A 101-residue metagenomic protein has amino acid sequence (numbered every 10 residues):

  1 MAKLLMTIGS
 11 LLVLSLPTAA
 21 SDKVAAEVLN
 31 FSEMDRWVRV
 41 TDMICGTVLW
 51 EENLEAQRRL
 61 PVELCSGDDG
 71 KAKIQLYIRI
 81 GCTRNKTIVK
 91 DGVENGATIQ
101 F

Functional and structural regions predicted by a protein language model:
A2-I8: Sec-dependent signal peptide recognition, specifically the positively charged N-region followed immediately by
S15-P17: N-terminal signal peptide c-region/cleavage motif recognized by signal peptidases
A26-M34: Asparagine-centered strand-capping/turn motif at beta-strand->loop junctions
M34-R39, A72: Short beta-strand/loop motifs in extracellular/secreted proteins, especially within beta-sandwich accessory domains
R39-W50: Short amphipathic beta-strand segments in non-cytosolic proteins
E51-E55: Short beta-strand segments within Ig-like beta-sandwich modules, predominantly Fibronectin type-III
R59-K73: Short Pro-Gly-centered beta-turn/loop motif in secreted/extracellular proteins
C82-F101: Extracellular beta-sheet/turn segments enriched in Thr/Pro/Gly and aliphatic residues
